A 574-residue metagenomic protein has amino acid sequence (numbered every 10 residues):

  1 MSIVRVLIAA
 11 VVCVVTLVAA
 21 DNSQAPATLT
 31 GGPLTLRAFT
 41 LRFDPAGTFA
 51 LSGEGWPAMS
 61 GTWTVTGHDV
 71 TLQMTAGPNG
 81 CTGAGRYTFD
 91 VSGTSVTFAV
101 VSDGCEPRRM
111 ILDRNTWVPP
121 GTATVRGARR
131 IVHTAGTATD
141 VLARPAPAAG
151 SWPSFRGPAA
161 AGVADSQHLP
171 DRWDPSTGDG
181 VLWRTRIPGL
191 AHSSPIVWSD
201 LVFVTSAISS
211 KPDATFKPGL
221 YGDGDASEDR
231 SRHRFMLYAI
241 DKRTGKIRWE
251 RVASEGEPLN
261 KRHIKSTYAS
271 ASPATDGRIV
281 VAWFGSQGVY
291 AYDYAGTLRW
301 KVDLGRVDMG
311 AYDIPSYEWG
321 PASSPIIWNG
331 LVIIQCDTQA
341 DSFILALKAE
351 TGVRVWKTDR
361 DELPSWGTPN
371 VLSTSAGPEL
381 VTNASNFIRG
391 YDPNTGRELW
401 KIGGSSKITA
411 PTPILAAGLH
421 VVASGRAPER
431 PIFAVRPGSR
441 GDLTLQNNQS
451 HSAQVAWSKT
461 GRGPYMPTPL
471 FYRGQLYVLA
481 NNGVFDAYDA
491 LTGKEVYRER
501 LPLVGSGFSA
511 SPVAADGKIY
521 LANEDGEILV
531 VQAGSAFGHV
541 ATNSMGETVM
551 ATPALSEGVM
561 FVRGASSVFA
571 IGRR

Functional and structural regions predicted by a protein language model:
M1-I3: N-terminal secretory signal peptides that target proteins for export/translocation
V6-T16: Bacterial N-terminal signal peptides
L17-D140, R243: Lipid interaction determinants
P78-G80, R86, A99, L112-N115 (+1 more regions): Noncatalytic, solvent-exposed loop/strand surfaces of beta-propeller-type extracellular/periplasmic domains
